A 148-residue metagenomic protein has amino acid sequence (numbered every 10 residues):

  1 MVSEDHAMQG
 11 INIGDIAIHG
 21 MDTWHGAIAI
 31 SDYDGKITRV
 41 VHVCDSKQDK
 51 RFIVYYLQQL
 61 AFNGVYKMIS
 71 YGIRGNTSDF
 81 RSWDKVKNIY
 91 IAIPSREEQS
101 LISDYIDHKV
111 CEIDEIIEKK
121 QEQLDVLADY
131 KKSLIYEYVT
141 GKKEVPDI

Functional and structural regions predicted by a protein language model:
M1-I13: Sequence-specific dsDNA recognition surfaces
Q9-G10, A27-R39, D45-Q48, R81: Short, surface-exposed loop/turn microsegments at beta-strand edges and helix-strand junctions
I16-V40, Y55, G64-S70, N76: Short, ligand-facing micro-motifs at secondary-structure edges
M21, G35-V40, R74-S100: A short glycine-rich beta-alpha junction/loop motif
D49-V54: Short, conserved charged micro-motifs
I93-I148: Amphipathic alpha-helical coiled-coil/heptad-repeat segments
